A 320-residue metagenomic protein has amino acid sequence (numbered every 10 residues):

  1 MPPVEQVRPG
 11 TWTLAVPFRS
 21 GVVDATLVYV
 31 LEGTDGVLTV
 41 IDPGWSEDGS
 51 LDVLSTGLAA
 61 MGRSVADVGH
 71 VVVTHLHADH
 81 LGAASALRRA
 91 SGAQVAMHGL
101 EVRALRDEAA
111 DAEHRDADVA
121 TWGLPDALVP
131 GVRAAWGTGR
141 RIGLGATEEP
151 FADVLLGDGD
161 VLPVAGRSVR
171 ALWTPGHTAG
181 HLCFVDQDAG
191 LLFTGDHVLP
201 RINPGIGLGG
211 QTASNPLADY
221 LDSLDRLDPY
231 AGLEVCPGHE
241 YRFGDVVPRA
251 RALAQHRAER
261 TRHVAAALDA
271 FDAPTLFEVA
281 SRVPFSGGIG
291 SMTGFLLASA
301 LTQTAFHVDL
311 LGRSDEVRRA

Functional and structural regions predicted by a protein language model:
P2-M61, D67, F184-P200: Conserved beta-strand hairpin/beta-sheet module of binuclear metal-dependent hydrolase folds, prominently
V7, R89-S91, A231: Short, structured coil segments at secondary-structure junctions
D24, W45-L51, G57-P163, G190 (+1 more regions): Active-site HxH/HxHxD metal-binding segment of metal-dependent hydrolases
L38-V40, W45-E47, W136-V154, V161 (+1 more regions): Metallo-beta-lactamase
T74-H80, H98, H177, H181 (+3 more regions): Histidine-centered divalent metal-coordination motifs
A93, R257, T261-A265, L301: Short, leucine-enriched amphipathic alpha-helices that occur as contiguous helical runs
A266-A320: C-terminal regulatory/interaction regions
